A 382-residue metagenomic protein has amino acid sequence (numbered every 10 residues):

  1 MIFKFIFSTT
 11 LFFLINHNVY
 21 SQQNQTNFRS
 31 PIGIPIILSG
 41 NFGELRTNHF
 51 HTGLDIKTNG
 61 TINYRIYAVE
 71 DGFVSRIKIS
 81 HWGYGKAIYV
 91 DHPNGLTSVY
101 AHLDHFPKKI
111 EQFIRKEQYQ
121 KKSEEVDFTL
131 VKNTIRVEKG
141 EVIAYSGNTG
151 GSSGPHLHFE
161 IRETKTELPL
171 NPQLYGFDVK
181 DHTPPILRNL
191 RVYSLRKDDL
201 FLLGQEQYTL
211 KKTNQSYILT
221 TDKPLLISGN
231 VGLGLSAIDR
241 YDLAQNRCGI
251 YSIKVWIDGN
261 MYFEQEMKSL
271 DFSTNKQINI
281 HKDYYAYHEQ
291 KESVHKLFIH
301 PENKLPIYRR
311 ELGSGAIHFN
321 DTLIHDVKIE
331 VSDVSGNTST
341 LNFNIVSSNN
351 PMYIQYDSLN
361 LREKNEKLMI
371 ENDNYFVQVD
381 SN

Functional and structural regions predicted by a protein language model:
M1-T26: Bacterial Sec-dependent N-terminal signal peptides
S21-T97, D104-K109, E124-V126, L130-N133 (+5 more regions): Surface-exposed, glycine-biased beta-strand/turn segments
K108, E138, K180, L195-D198 (+1 more regions): Long, low-complexity serine/threonine/glycine- and acidic-rich segments characteristic of extracellular
I114-E125: A solvent-exposed, charged loop/short amphipathic helix patch at secondary-structure junctions
P184-N189, P351-D357: Proline-enriched interdomain boundary motifs that mark the N-terminal boundary and often initiate the first structured
L219-L226, D357-K367: Short beta-strand segments of immunoglobulin-like
V231-D239, E363, L368-N372, V379: Aromatic/hydrophobic beta-strand junction motif of beta-rich domains
